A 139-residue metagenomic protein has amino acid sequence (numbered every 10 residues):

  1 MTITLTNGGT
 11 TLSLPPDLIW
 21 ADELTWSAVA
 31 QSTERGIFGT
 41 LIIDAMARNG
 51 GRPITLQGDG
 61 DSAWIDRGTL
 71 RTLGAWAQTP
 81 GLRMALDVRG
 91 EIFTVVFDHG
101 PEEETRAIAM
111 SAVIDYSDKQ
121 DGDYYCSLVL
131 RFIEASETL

Functional and structural regions predicted by a protein language model:
M1-L139: Extracellular/virion structural assembly segments
